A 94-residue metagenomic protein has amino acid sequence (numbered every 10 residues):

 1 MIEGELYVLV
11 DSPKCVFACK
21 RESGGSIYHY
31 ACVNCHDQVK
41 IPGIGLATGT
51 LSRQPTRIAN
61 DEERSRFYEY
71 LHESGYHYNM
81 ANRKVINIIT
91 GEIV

Functional and structural regions predicted by a protein language model:
M1-V94: Structural boundary micro-motifs
